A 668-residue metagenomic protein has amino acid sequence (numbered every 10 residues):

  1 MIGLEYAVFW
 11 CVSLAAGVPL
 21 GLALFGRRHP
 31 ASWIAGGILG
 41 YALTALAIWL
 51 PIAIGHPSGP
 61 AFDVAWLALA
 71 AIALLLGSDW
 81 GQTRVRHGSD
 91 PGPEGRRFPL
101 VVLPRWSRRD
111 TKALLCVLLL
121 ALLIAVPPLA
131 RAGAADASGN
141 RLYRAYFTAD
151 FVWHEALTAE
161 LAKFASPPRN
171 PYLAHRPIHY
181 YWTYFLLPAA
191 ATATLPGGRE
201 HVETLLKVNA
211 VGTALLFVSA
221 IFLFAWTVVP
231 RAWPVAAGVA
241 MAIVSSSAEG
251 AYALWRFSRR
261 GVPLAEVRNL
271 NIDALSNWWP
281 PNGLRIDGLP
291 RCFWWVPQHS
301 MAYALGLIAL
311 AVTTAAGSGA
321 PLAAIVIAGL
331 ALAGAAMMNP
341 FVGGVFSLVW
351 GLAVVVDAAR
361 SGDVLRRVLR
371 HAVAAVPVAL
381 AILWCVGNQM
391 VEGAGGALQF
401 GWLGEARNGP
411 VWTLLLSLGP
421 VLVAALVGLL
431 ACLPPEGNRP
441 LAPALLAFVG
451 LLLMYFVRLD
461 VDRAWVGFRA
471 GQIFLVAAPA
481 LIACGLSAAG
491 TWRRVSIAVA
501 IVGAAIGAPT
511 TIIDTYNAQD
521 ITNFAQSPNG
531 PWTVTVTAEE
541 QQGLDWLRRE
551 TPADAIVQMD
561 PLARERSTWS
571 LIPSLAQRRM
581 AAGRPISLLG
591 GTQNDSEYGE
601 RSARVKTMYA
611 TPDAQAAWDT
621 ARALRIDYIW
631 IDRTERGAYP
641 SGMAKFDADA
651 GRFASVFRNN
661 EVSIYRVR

Functional and structural regions predicted by a protein language model:
M1-G81: Membrane-embedded, hydrophobic transmembrane alpha-helices
G3-A16, A113-A121, V152, W295-I308 (+3 more regions): Alpha-helical transmembrane segments at the extracellular/periplasmic loop-to-helix junctions of multi-pass membrane
D63-R84, P99-A137, A232-A236: Start-transfer (signal-anchor) and selected internal transmembrane alpha helices of multi-pass inner/ER membrane
T83, H87, P99-L103, S107-R109 (+4 more regions): Membrane-interface helix-loop-helix junctions at transmembrane boundaries of multi-pass membrane enzymes, predominantly
L120-L305, P340-F341, W532-V534, V557-L562: Active-site lumenal/periplasmic loops and adjacent helix-entry segments of GT-C-fold, multi-pass membrane
P290-C292, V312, A324-P340: Membrane-interface alpha helices of multi-pass inner-membrane proteins
I308-A316, V349-A358, G362, S417-R439 (+3 more regions): Hydrophobic, aromatic-rich transmembrane alpha-helices and their immediate juxtamembrane boundary segments
G490-R668: Extracytoplasmic
